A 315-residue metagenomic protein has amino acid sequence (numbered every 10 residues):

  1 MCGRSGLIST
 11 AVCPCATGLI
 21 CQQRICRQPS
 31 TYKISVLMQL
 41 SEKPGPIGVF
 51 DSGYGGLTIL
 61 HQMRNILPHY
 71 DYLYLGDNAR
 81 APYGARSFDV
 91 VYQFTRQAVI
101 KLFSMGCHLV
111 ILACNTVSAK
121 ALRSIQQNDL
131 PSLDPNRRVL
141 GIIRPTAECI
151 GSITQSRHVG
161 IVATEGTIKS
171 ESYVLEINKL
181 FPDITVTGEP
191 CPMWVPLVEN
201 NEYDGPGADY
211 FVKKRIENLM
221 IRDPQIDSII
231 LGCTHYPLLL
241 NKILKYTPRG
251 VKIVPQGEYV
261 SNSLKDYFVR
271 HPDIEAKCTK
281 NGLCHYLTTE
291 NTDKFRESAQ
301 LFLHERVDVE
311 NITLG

Functional and structural regions predicted by a protein language model:
C2, C13-C15, C21, C26: Cysteine-centered motifs
R4-L7, H235: Extracellular/periplasmic carbohydrate-active domains that bind, remodel, or depolymerize complex polysaccharides
S5, T17, S30-T31: Short, low-complexity interaction segments enriched in Ser/Thr/Pro/Gly
A11-V12, A16, V36: Acidic, Ala/Val/Gly-enriched low-complexity intrinsically disordered segments
I25, P29, V139-G141: Extended, compositionally biased low-complexity polar/Lys-Gly-rich tracts and adjacent boundary/linker regions are
R27-L37: Short, Lys/Arg-enriched N-terminal segments with co-localized hydrophobic residues within the first ~10-30 amino acids
M38-G315: Non-catalytic structural scaffold of enzyme domains
